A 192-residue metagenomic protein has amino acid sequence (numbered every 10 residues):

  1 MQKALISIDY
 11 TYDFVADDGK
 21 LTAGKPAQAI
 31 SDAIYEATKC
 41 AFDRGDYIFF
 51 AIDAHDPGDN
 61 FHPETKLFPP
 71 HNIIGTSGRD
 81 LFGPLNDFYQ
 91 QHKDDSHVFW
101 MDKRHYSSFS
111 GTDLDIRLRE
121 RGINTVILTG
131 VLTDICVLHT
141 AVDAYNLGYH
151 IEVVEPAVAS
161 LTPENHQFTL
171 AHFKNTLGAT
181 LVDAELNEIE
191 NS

Functional and structural regions predicted by a protein language model:
M1-A4, E36-R44, P69-S192: Active-site-adjacent betaalpha module
I6-Y10: N-terminal nucleotide-binding beta1-loop-alpha1 segment
T11-D17: Short acidic, Gly/Ser-rich segments with clustered Asp/Glu that frequently serve as metal-coordination loops in enzyme
D13, P57, A159-S160: Active-site loop signature of alpha/beta-hydrolase-fold enzymes
G19-A27, K66-N72: Short glycine-enriched, charge-decorated loop/helix-capping segments at active-site entrances that position
T22-T38: Short catalytic helix/loop segments, enriched in acidic residues and glycine and frequently bearing histidine
D46-D53: Short beta-strand segments at enzyme active-site cores
D53-P69: Early exported N-terminus immediately downstream of N-terminal targeting peptides
